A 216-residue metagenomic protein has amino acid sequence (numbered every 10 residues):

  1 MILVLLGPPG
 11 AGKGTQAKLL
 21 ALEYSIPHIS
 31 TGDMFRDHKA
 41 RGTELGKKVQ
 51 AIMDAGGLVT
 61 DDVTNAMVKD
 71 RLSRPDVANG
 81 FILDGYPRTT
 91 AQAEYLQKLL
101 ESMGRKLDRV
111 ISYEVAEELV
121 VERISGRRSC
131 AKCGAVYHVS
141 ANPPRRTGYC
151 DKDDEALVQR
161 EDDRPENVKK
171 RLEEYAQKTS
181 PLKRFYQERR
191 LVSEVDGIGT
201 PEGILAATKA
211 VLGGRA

Functional and structural regions predicted by a protein language model:
M1-A216: Glycine-rich phosphate-binding loop of ATP-dependent small-molecule kinases
